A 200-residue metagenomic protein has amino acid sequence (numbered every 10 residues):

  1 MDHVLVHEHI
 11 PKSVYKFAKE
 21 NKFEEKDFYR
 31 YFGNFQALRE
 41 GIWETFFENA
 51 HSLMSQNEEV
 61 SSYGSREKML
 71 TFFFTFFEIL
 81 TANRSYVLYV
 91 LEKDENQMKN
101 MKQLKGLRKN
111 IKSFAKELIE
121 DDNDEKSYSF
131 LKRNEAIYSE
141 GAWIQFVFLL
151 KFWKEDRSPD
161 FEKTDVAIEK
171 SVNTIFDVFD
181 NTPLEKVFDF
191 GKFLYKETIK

Functional and structural regions predicted by a protein language model:
M1-K26, Q36-E44, H51: Short, amphipathic alpha-helix enriched in basic
H3, N49-L53, Q145-D156: Solvent-exposed, amphipathic alpha-helical segments
R30, A37-Q56, T71, T75-I79 (+2 more regions): Alpha-helical structural segments
Q56-Y89, N96, G106: Hydrophobic alpha-helical connector segments
S62, D124-L131: Acidic/His metal-coordination segments adjacent to aromatic residues that form catalytic metal sites in metalloenzymes
N100-E125, A136-F148: Amphipathic alpha-helical packing segments from all-alpha helical-bundle domains
R133-K154, V166-T174: Hydrophobic alpha-helical segments that form the core of small-molecule binding pockets and/or dimer interfaces
E155-K200: C-terminal peripheral helix-coil segments that are non-catalytic and often amphipathic
